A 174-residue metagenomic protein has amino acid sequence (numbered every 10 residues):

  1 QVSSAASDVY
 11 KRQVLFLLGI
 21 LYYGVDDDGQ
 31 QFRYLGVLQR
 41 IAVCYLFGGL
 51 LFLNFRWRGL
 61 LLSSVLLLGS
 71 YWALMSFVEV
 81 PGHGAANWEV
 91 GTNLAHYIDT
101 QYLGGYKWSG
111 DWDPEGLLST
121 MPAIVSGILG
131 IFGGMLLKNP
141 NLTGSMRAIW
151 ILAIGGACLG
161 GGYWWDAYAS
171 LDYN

Functional and structural regions predicted by a protein language model:
Q1-A6, Y10: Single conserved hydrophobic/aromatic residue that forms the stacking wall/gate of nucleotide- or nucleobase-binding
S4, V25, L50-W57, I131-N141: Structural signal for the C-terminal ends of transmembrane alpha-helices and the immediately following loop
L15-G24, L68-F77, G156-D166: Aromatic-anchored segments of alpha-helical transmembrane domains
G24-Y34, G82, A167-N174: Membrane-interface helix caps and helix-loop-helix hairpins in membrane proteins
Y34-L46, M121-L129: Membrane-embedded alpha-helical segments of multi-pass membrane proteins, especially the transmembrane helices
F55-V65, L142-W150: Membrane-interfacial entry segments at the cytosolic side of transmembrane helices
W57-G127: Long hydrophobic alpha-helical segments that form multi-pass transmembrane helix bundles in integral membrane proteins
F132-N174: Long, well-ordered mid-to-C-terminal structural blocks that present hydrophobic/aromatic surfaces
